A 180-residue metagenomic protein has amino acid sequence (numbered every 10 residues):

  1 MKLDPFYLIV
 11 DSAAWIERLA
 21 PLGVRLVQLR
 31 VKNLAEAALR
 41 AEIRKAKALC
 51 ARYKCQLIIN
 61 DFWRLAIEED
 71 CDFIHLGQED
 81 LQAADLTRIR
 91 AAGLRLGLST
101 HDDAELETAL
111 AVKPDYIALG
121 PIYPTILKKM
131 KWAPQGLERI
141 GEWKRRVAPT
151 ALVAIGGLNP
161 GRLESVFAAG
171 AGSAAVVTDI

Functional and structural regions predicted by a protein language model:
M1-F73, A83-A92: N-terminal positively charged helical leader segments and presequences
M1-P21, L98, D103-A111, D115-P124: N-terminal-biased segments
D4-V10, V27-L29, L57-I59, I74-L76 (+4 more regions): Hydrophobic faces of well-ordered beta-strands that scaffold small-molecule active sites in alpha/beta enzyme cores
S12-A14, N33, W63, D80 (+3 more regions): Active-site-proximal loop/turn and secondary-structure-junction residues that shape catalytic pockets, frequently
K32, G77-L86, Y116-K131, P160-I180: Glycine-rich phosphate-binding active-site loops on the catalytic face of alpha/beta enzymes
R40-I59, Q78-L81, L86-D102, W132-A154 (+1 more regions): Alpha-helix-loop-beta-strand connector modules within alpha/beta enzyme cores
L57-D72, H101-K113, R145-A148, L152-V153 (+1 more regions): Catalytic cores of alpha/beta
